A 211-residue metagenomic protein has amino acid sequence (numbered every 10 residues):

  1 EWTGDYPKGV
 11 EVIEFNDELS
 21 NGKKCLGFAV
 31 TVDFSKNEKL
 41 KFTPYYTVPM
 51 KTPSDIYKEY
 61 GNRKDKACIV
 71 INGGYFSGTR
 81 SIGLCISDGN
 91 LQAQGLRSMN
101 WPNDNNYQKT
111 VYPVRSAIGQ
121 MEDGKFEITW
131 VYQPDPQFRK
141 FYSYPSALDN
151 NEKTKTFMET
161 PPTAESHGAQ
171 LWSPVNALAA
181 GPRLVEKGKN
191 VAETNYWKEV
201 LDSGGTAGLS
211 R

Functional and structural regions predicted by a protein language model:
E1-Y132, P136: Zymogen propeptides
S81-R211: Aspartyl protease catalytic domain
